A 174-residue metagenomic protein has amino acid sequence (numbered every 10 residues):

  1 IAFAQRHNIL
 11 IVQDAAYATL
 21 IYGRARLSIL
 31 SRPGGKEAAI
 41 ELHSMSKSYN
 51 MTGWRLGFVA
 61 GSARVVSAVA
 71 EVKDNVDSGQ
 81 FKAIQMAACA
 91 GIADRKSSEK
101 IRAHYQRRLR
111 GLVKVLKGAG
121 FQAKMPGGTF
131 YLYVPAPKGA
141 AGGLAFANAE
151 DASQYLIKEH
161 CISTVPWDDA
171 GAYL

Functional and structural regions predicted by a protein language model:
I1-L174: PLP-dependent class I/II
